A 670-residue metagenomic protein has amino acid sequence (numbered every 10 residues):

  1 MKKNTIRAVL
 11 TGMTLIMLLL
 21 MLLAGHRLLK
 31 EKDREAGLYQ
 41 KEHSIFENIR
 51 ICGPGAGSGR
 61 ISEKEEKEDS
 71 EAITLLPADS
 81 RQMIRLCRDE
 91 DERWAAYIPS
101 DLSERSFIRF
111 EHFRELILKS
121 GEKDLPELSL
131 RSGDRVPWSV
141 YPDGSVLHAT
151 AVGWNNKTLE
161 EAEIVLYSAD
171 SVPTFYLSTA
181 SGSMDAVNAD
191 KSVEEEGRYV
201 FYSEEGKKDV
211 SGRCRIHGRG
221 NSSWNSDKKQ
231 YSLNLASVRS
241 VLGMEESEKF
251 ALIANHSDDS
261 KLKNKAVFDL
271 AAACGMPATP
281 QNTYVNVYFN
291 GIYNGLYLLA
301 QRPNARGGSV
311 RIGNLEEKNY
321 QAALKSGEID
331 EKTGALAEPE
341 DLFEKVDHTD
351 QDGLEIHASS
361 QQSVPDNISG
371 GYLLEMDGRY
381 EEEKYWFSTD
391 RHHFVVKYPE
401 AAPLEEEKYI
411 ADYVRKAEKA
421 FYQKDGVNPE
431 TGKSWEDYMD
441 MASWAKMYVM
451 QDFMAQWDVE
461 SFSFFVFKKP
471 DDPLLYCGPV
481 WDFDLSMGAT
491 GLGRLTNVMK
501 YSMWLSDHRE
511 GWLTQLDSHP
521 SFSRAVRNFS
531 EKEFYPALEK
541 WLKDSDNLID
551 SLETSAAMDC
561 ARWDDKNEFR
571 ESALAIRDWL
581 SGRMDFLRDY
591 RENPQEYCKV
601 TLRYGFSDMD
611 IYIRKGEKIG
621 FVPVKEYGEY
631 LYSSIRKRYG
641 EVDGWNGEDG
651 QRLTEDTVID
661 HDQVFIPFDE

Functional and structural regions predicted by a protein language model:
M1-I16, G25: N-terminal Sec-pathway targeting helices
L29-P142, N155-E160: Predominantly extracytoplasmic/ectodomain segments of secreted and cell-surface proteins
G59, S80-A95, L102-S106, S120-G121 (+1 more regions): Secondary-structure capping and domain/repeat boundary segments
L116-T150, N646-I666: Serine/threonine-rich, repeat-prone extracellular segments and beta-strand-based repeat modules of secreted/surface
S192-A254, P399, L404-Y409: Conserved oxyanion/phosphate-binding beta-strand-loop segments in alpha/beta enzyme cores
S226-K265, R415-Y438: Short, conserved helix/loop micro-motifs enriched in His/Cys and acidic residues
R239-S240, M276-P280, I292-K446: Internal "kinase-insert"/substrate-recognition segments embedded within catalytic cores of ATP-dependent enzymes
K384, H392-S461, F467-G605: Middle-to-C-terminal accessory/interaction subdomains
